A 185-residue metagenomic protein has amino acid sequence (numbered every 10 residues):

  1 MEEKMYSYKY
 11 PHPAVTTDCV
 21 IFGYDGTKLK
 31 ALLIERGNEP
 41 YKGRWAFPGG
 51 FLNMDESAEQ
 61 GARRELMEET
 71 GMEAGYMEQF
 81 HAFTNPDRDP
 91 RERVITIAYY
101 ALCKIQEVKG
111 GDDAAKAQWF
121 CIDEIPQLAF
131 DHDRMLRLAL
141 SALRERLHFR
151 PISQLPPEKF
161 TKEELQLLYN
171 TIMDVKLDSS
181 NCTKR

Functional and structural regions predicted by a protein language model:
K4-A46, E59: N-terminal strand-loop-strand
P13-V15, E59-R63, G71-E107, K116 (+2 more regions): Active-site segment of metal-dependent pyrophosphate-handling enzymes, primarily the Nudix hydrolase catalytic core
A31, E35-N38, K42, G49 (+4 more regions): Short, His- and charge-rich active-site/binding loops that engage polyanionic ligands
P48, A62, L66: Hydrophobic alpha-helical positions that pack around
K109-L143, E158-L168, N181-C182: NUDIX/MutT-family hydrolases
L167-K176: Short helix-coil junctions and helix-kink-helix linkers
V175-R185: Charge-enriched amphipathic alpha-helical scaffolds
